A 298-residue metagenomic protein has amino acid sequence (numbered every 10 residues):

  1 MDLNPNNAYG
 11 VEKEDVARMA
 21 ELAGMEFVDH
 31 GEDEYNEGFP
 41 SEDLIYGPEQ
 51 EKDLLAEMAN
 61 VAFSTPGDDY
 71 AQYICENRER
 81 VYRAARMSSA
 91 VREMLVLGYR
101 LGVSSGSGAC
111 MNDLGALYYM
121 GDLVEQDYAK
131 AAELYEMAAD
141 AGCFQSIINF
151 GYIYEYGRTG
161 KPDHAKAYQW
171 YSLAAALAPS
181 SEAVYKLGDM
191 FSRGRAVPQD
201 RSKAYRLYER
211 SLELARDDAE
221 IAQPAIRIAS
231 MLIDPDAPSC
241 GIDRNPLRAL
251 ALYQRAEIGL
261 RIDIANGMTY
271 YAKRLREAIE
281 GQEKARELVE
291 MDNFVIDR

Functional and structural regions predicted by a protein language model:
D2-R86, G98, G102: N-terminal alpha-helical interaction modules that lie
Y46-G47, E79-A90, Y119-D127, Y156-H164 (+2 more regions): Short coil/turn connectors between adjacent alpha-helices in alpha-solenoid helical repeat scaffolds
A62-Y70, S104-G108, M120-D122, A141-F144 (+8 more regions): Short helix-capping/linker turns of helical repeat alpha-solenoids
I74-A84, M111-M120, N149-Y156, V184-R193 (+2 more regions): Hydrophobic face of amphipathic alpha-helices that form TPR/SEL1-like repeat modules and related alpha-solenoid
R100-G102, M137-A138, L173-A174, S211 (+1 more regions): Canonical positions in the second alpha-helix
R244, R255, G259-R298: Terminal, low-structured helical/coil segments at or just beyond the last alpha-helical repeat
